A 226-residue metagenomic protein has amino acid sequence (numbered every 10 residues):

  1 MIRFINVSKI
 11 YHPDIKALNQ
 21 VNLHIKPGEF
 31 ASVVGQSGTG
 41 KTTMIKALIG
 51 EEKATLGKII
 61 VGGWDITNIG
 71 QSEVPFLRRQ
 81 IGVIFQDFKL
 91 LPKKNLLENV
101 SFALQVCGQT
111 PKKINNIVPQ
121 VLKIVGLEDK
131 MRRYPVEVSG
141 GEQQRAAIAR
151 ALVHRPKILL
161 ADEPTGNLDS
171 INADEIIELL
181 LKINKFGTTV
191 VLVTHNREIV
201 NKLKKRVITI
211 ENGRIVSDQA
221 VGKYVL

Functional and structural regions predicted by a protein language model:
V34-Q36: The feature captures the beta-strand-to-loop junction immediately N-terminal to the Walker
I49: Helix-to-loop junction immediately C-terminal to a conserved catalytic motif
G57-D65: Conserved ABC transporter NBD signature motif
K94-S101: Short coil-to-helix segment of the ABC ATPase nucleotide-binding domain corresponding to the Q-loop/switch region
Y134-V138, E142-Q144: Conserved ABC ATPase signature
V153-K157: A short, proline-enriched helix->beta-strand linker immediately N-terminal to the Walker B motif in ABC-type P-loop
L159-D162: Catalytic Walker B motif of ABC-type/P-loop ATPase nucleotide-binding domains
